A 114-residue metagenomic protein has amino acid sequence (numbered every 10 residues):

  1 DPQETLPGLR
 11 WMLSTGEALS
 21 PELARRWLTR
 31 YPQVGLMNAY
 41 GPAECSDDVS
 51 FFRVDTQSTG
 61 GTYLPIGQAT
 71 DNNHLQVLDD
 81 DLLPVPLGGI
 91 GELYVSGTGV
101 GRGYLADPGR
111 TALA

Functional and structural regions predicted by a protein language model:
D1-T5, W11-V34, A43, G61 (+1 more regions): Short gly/Ser/Thr-rich phosphate-binding loop of adenylate-forming enzymes
Q3-L6, D48, L105: Non-catalytic, surface-exposed connector residues within folded enzymatic/regulatory domains
P21, T29, G35-N38, F52-A114: AMP-dependent adenylate-forming
Y40-D47: SF2 helicase/translocase ATPase core recognition
